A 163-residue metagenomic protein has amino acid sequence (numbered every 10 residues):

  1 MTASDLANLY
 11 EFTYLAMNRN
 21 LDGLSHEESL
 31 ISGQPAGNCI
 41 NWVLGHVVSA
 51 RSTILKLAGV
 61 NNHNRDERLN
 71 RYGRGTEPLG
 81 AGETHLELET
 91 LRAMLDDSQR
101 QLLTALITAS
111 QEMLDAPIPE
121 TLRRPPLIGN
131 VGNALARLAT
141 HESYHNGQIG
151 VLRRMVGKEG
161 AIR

Functional and structural regions predicted by a protein language model:
T2-L6: Short Lys/Arg-rich basic patches
A7-E11, L15-N18, E28-E77, E120-R163: Short, contiguous alpha-helical
Y14, D22-L24, S98-L102: A general secondary-structure boundary signal
L21, L44, R92-L95: A generic alpha-helix structural signal
G23, H46-V47, T108: Conserved catalytic core of Hanks-type protein kinase domains
E77-P117, N133-L138: Acidic/histidine-rich alpha-helical segments that form the ligand environment of transition-metal centers
